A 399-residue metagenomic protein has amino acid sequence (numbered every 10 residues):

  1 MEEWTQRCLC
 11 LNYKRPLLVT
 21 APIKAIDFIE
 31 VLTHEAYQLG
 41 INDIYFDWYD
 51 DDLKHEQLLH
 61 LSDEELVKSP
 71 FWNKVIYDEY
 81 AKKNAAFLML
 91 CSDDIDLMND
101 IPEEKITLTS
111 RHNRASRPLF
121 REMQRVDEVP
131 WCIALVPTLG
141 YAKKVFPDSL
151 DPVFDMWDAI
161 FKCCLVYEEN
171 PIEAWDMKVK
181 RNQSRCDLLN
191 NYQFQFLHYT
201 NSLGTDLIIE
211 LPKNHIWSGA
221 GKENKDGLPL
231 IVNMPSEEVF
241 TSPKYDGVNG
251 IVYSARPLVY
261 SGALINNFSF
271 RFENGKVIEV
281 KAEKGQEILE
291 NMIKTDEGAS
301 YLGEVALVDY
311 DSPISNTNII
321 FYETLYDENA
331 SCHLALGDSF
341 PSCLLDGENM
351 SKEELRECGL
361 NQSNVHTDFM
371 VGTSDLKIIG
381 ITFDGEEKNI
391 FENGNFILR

Functional and structural regions predicted by a protein language model:
M1-N249, L398-R399: Active-site bordering "gate/hinge" segments that shape substrate access to catalytic or cofactor-binding pockets
K24-A25, D93-I95, T138, G204 (+7 more regions): Short, glycine-/Ser/Thr-/acidic-enriched flexible segments
D100, K144-F146, L264, M292 (+2 more regions): Short conserved micro-motifs at the rims of enzyme active sites and ligand-binding pockets
F196-Y199, F268-R271, S374-F383: Short polybasic amphipathic segments
V239-E297: Long, well-ordered mid-to-C-terminal structural blocks that present hydrophobic/aromatic surfaces
G247-N249, I265-N267, N274-V277, S300-E304 (+3 more regions): Active-site lining segments that contact anionic ligands and/or coordinate catalytic metals
E279-L345: Dual-mode signal for accessory low-complexity, basic/Gly-rich regions
E353-R399: Extended hydrophobic packing segments that form well-structured cores
